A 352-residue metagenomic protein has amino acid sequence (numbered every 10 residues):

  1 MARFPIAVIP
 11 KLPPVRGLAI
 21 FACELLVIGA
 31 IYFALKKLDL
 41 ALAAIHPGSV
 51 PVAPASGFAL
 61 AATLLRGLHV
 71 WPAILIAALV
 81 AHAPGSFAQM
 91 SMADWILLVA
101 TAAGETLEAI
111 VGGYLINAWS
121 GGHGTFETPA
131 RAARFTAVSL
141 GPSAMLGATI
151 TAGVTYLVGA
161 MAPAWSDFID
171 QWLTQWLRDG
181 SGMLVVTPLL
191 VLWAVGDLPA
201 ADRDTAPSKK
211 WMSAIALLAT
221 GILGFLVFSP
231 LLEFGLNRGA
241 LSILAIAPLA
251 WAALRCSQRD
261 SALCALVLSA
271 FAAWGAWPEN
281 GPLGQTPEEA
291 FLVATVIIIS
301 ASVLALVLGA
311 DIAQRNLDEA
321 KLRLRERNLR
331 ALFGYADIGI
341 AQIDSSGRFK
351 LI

Functional and structural regions predicted by a protein language model:
F4-P51, F58-P163, T187-L241, L249-L268 (+1 more regions): Short helix-perturbing small/polar motifs within transmembrane alpha-helices
L97-E105, D170-L184: Alpha-helical transmembrane segments
S166-T174, E288-E289: Membrane-interface segments at the starts/ends of alpha-helical transmembrane spans
Q171-W172, P248-A250: Short, hydrophobic/aromatic alpha-helical segments in well-folded domains
A240-S242, P282-P287, A341-I352: PAS/LOV-family and closely related PAS-like sensory domains
A245: A C-terminal functional module that forms or caps the active site or interfaces directly with catalytic machinery
L322-G347: PAS/LOV and related PAS-like sensory modules
